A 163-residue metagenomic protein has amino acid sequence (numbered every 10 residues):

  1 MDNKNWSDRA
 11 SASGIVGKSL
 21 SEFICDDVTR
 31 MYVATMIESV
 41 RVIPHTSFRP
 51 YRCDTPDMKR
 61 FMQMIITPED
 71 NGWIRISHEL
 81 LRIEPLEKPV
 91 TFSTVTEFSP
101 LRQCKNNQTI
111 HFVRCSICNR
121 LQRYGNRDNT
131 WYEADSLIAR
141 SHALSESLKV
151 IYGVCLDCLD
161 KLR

Functional and structural regions predicted by a protein language model:
M1-T94: Sensory/regulatory domains in signal-transduction proteins
E38-V42, E69-R163: PAS-family sensory modules
